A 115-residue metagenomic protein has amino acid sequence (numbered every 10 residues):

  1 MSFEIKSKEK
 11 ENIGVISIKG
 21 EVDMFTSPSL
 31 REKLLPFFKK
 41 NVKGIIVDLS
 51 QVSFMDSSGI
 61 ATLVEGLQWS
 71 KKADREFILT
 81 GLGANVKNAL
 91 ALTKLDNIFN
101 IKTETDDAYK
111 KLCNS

Functional and structural regions predicted by a protein language model:
M1-E4, N114-S115: Short, Lys/Arg-enriched, disordered terminal segments
F3-E32, S50: STAS-typified acidic loop motif
I5-S7, G14, V42-I45, E104: Solvent-exposed, well-ordered amphipathic alpha-helical segments that flank/support binding or catalytic loops
K10, A84, D106: Residues that form or immediately flank small-molecule/cofactor binding pockets and catalytic motifs
G14, V86, A108: Flexible, glycine-rich phosphate/dinucleotide-binding loops and adjacent beta-alpha linkers at cofactor/substrate
M24-I98: Amphipathic alpha-helical interaction surfaces in cytosolic regulatory modules
E104-S115: A charged, well-structured terminal subsegment
